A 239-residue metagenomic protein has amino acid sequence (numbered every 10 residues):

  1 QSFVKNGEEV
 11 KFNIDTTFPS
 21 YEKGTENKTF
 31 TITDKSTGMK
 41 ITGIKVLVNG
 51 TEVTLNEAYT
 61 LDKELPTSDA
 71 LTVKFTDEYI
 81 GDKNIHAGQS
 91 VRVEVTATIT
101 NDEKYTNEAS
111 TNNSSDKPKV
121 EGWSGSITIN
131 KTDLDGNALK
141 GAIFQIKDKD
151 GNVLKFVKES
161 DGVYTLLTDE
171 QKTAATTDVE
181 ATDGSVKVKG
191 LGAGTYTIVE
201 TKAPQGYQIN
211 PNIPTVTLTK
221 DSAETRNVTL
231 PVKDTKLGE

Functional and structural regions predicted by a protein language model:
Q1-E239: Solvent-exposed loop/turn and edge beta-strand elements of beta-rich ligand-binding domains
